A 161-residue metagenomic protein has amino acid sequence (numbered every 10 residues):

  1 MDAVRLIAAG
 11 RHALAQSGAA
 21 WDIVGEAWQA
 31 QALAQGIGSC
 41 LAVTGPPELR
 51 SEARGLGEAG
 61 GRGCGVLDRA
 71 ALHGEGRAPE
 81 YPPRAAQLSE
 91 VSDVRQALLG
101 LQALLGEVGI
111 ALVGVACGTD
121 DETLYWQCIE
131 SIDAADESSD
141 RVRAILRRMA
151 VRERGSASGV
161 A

Functional and structural regions predicted by a protein language model:
M1-S51: Leu/Val/Ala/Ile-rich N-terminal alpha-helices, chiefly Sec-type signal peptides and the beginnings
V4-R11, G57, I129, R143-L146: Generic detector of well-ordered alpha-helical segments enriched in charged/polar residues, highlighting helical
A20-A27, A53, G57-G60, V91-L105 (+1 more regions): Amphipathic, non-membrane alpha-helical segments in soluble helical-bundle scaffolds
Q35-G38, A42, D68, G109 (+1 more regions): Alpha-helical repeat scaffolds in large eukaryotic proteins
A42, P46-R84: Alpha-helical segments in soluble extracytoplasmic regions
T44-L49, V66-G74, S92, L99 (+2 more regions): Short, Lys/Arg-enriched charge-dense amphipathic segments
H73-C128: Amphipathic protein-protein interaction modules
L104-A161: Preference for long, well-ordered alpha-helical segments
